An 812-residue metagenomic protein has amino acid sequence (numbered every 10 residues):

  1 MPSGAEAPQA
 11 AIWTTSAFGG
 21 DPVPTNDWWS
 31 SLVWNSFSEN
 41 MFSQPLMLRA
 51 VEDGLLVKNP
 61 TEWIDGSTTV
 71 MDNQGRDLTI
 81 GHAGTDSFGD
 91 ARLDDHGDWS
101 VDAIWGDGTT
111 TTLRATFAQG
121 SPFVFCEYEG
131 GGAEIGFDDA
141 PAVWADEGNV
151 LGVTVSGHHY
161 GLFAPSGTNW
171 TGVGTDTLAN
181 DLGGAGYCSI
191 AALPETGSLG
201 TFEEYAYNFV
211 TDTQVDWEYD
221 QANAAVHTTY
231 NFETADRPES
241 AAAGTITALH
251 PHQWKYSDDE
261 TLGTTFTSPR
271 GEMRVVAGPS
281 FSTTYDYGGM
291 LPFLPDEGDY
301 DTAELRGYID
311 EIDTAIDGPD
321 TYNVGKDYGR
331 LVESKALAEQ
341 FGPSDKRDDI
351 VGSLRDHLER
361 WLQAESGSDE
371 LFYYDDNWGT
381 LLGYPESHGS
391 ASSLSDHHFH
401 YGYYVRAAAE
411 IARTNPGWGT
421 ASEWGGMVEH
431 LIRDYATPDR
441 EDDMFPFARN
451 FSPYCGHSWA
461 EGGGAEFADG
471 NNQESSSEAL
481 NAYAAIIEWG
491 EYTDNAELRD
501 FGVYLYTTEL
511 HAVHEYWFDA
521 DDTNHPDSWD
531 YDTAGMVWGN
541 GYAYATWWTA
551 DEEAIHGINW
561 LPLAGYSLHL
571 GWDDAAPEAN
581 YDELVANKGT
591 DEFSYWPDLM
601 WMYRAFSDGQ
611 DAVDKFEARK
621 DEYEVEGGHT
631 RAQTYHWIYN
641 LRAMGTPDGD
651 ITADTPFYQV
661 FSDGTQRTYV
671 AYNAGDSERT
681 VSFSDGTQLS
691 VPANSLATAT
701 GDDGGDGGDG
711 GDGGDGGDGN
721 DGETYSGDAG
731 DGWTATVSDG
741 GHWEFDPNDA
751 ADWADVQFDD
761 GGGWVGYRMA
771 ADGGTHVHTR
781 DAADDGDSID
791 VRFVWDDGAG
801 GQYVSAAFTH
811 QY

Functional and structural regions predicted by a protein language model:
M1-A391, S395-D396, P438-G463, G490-T493 (+1 more regions): Ser/Thr/Asn(+Pro)-rich, low-complexity disordered segments
G318-A338, I350, A391-E429, S475-Y483: Aromatic-rich carbohydrate-recognition surfaces in CAZymes
G419-E429, R433-N450, E488: Alpha-helical scaffolds that organize eukaryotic protein assemblies
W424-Y435, L498-E509, V513: Short secondary-structure subsegments characteristic of cysteine-rich extracellular domains
S476-E509: Active-site neighborhood of glycoside hydrolase catalytic domains
D702-G722: Small-residue-biased low-complexity repeat regions
G716-Y812: Glycan-association/targeting regions that enable binding to alpha-glucans and other polysaccharides
